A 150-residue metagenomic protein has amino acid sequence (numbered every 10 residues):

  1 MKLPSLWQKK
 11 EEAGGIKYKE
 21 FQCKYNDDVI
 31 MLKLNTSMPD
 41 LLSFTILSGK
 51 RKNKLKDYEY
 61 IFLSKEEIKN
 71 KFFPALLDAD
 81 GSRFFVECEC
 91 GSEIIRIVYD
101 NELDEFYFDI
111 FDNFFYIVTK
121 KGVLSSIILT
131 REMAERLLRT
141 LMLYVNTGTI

Functional and structural regions predicted by a protein language model:
M1-I150: Positively charged, low-complexity terminal tracts and the immediately adjacent first secondary-structure elements
